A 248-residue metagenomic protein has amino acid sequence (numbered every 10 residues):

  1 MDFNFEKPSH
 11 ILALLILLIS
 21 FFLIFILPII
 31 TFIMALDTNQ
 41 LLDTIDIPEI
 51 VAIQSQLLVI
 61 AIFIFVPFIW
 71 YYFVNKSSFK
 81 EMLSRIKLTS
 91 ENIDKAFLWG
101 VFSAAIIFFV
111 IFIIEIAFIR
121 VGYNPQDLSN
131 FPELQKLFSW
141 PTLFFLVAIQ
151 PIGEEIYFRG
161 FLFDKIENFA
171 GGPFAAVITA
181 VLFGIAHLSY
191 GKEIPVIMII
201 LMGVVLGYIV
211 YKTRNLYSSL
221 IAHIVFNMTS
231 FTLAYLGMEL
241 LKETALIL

Functional and structural regions predicted by a protein language model:
M1-I93, A234-L248: N-terminal, membrane-interfacial amphipathic/helix-forming hydrophobic leader that caps and precedes the first
D2-F5, Y71-S77, F131-L137, I185-S189 (+1 more regions): Short, exposed beta-strand "edge-strand" segments with a Pro/Gly-rich flavor and a Y/T-containing core
S9-L17, A52-I60, N92-G100, F138-L143 (+3 more regions): Residue-level signature of transmembrane alpha-helical entry/exit and packing/kink sites in multi-pass membrane
S20-P28, V59-P67, S103-I111, E115 (+3 more regions): Alpha-helical transmembrane segments of multipass membrane proteins
F21, F109, P125, Q135-L248: Transmembrane helix-loop-helix hairpins at the membrane interface of multi-pass integral membrane proteins
I26, I30, M34, F73 (+5 more regions): Hydrophobic membrane-targeting alpha-helices
L41-I53, K80-Q150, N168, E239-L248: Juxtamembrane helix-loop-helix connectors linking adjacent transmembrane helices in multi-pass membrane enzymes
